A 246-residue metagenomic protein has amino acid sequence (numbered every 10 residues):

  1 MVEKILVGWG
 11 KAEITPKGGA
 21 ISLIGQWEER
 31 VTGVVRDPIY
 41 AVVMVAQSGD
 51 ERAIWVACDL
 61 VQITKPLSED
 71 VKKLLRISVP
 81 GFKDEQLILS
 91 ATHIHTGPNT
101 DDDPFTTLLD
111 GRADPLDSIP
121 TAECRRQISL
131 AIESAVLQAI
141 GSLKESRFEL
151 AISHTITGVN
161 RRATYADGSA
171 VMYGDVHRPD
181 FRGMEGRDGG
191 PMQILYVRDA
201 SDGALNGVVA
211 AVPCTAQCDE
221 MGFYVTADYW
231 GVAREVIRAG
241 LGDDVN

Functional and structural regions predicted by a protein language model:
M1-N246: Conserved beta-alpha junction segments in alpha/beta enzyme cores
